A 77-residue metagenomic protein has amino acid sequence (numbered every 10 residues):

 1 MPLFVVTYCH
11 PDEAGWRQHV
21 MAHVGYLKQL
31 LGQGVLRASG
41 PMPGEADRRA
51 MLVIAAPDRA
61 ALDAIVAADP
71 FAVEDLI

Functional and structural regions predicted by a protein language model:
M1-I77: Conserved, structured core segments of small domains
